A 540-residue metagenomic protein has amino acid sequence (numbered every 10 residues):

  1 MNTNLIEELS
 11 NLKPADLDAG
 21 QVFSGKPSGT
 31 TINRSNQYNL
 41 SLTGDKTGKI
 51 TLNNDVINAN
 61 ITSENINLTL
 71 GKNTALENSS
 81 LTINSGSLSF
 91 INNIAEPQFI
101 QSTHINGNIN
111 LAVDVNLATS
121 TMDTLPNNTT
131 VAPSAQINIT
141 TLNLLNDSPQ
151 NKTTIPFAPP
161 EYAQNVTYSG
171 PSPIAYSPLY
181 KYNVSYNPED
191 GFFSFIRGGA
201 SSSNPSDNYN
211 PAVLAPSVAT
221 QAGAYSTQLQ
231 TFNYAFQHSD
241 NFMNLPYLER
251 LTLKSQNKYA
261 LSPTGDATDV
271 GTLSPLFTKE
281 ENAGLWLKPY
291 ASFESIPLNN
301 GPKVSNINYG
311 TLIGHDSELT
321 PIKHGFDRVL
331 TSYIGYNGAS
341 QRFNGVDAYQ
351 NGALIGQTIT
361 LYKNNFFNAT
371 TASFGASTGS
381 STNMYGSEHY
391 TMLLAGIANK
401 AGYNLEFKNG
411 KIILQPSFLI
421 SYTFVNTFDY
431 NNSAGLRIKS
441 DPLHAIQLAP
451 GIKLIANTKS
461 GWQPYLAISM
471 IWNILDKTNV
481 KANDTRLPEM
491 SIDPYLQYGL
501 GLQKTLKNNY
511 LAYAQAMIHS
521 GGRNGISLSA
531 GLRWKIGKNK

Functional and structural regions predicted by a protein language model:
M1-T3, L17, I32, Y38 (+1 more regions): Extracellular beta-strand/loop-rich repeat segments of large surface/secreted proteins
F99, H238, N299-N306, N344-N351 (+3 more regions): Solvent-exposed, glycine/polar-rich loop segments of beta-barrel outer-membrane systems
S148-A163, G301-L319, R437-L443: Short secondary-structure subsegments characteristic of cysteine-rich extracellular domains
G191-P205, L475, K535-K540: Flexible, glycine-rich linker and terminal segments associated with outer-membrane beta-barrel/transport systems
N208-Y209, V213-N409, Q515-G525: Outer membrane beta-barrel translocator domains of Type V secretion systems
F277-K279, L319-H324, L361-N365, L405-N409 (+7 more regions): Outer-membrane beta-barrel strand-turn architecture
T311-S317, I355-K363, A372-F374, I397-L405 (+5 more regions): Residues on the lipid-exposed face of transmembrane beta-strands in outer-membrane beta-barrel proteins
R437-K540: Outer membrane beta-barrel transmembrane domains
